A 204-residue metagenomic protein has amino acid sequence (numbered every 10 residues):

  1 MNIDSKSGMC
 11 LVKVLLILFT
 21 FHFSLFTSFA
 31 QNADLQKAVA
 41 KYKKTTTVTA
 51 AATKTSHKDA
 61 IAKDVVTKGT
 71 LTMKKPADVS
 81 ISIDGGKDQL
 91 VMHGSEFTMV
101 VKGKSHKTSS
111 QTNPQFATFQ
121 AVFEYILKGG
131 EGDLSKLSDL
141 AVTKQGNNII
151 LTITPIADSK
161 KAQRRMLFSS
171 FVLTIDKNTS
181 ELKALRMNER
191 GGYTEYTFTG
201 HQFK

Functional and structural regions predicted by a protein language model:
M1-L11: N-terminal secretory signal peptides that target proteins for export/translocation
F26-A30: Sec/Tat signal peptide C-region and signal peptidase I cleavage site
A33-Q36, A40-T47, A51, S56-H57 (+2 more regions): Flexible, processing/modification-adjacent segments and terminal tails in exported/periplasmic/extracellular proteins
A52, V79-I83, F97-V100, L151-I153 (+1 more regions): Short hydrophobic/aromatic-rich beta-strand segments that constitute the beta-sheet cores of beta-sandwich/beta-barrel
V66-K68: Low-complexity, intrinsically disordered segments exposed to solvent
T70-A121, T194-E195: An acidic-aromatic
K136-K204: Gly/Pro-enriched, hydrophobic low-complexity segments that function as extracytoplasmic propeptides/linkers
